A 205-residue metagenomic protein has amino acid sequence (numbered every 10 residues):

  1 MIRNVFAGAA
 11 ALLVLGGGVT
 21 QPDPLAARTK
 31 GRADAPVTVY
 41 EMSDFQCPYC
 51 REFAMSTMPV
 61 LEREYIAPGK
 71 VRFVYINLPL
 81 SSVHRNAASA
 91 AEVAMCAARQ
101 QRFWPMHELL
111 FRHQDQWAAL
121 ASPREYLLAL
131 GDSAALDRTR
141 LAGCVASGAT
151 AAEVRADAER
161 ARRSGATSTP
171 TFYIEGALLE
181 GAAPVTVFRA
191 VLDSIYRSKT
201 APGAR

Functional and structural regions predicted by a protein language model:
I2-V5, M42-D44, M55-M58, Y126-R205: C-terminal cap of thioredoxin/glutaredoxin-like
R3-A27: Bacterial Sec-dependent signal peptides at the C-terminal "C-region" and cleavage site
Q21-V37, Y65: A short beta-strand-turn-helix
L25-A26, T57, H113, L141: Glycine-rich, flexible loop/turn motifs
T29-K30, W117, L179: Short clusters of hydrophobic/aromatic residues that line enzyme substrate/ligand-binding pockets
A35, S43-D132, S164-T167, V191-S194 (+1 more regions): Structural alpha/beta surface segment adjacent to cysteine/selenocysteine redox centers across thiol/disulfide enzymes
V39, M106, L141: Divalent metal-coordination and catalytic microenvironments
